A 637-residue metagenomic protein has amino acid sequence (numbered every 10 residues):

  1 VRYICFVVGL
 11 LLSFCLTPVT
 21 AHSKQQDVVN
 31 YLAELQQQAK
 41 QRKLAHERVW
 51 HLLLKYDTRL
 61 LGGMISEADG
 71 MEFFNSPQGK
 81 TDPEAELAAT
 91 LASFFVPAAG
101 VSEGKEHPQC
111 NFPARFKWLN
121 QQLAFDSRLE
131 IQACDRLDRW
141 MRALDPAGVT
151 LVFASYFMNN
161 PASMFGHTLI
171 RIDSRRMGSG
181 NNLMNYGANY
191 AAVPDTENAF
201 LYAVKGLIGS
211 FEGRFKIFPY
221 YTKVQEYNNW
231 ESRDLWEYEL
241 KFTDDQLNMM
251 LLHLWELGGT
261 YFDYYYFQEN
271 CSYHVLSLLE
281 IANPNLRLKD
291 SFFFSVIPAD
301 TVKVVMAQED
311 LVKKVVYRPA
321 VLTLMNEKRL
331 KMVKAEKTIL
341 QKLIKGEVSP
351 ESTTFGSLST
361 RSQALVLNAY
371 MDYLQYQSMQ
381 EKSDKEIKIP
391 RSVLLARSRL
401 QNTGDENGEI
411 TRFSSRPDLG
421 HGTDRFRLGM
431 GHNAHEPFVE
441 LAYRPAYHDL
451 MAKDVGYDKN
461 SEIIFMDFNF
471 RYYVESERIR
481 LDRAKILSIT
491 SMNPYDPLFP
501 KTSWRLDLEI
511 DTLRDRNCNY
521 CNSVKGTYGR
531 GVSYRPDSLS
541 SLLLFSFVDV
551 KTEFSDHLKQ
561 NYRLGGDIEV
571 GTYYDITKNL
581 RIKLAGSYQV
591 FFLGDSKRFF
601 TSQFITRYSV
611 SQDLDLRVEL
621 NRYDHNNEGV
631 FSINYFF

Functional and structural regions predicted by a protein language model:
D145-W230, Y443, Y472-A484, C518 (+1 more regions): Glycine-rich catalytic cores of cysteine/serine-nucleophile enzymes that process amide/ester linkages in cell-envelope
Y220-V296, K551-S555, L620: Active-site nucleophile-His-acid catalytic modules used for acyl/amide transfer and hydrolysis across diverse enzymes
Q268, S272, Y317-V321, E327-D458: Outer-membrane beta-barrel initiation region
D424-L428, I464-F468, P500-L508, S540-V548 (+5 more regions): Transmembrane beta-strands of outer-membrane beta-barrel proteins
M430-E436, Y447-D449, F470-S476, S488-T490 (+7 more regions): Transmembrane beta-strands of outer-membrane beta-barrel pores
H435-L441, R478-A484, Y520-G526, Q560-G566 (+3 more regions): Residues that define the transmembrane beta-barrel architecture of outer-membrane proteins
Y443, R607-Y608, R617, N626-F637: Outer-membrane beta-barrel "beta-signal"
D449-G456, S491-F499, S533-L544, Y574-L584 (+1 more regions): Repeated loop/turn-to-beta-strand initiation elements of outer-membrane beta-barrel proteins
